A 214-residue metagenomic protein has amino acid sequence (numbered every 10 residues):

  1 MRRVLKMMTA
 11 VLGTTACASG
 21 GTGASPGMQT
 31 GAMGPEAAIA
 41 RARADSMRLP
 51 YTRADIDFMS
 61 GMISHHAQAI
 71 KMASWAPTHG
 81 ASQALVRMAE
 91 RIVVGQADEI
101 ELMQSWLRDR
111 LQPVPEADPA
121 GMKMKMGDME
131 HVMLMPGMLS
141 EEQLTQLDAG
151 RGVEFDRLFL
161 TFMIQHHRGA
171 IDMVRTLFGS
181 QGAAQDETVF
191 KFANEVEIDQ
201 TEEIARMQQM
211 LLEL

Functional and structural regions predicted by a protein language model:
M1-R2, D109: Short, intrinsically disordered low-complexity segments
R2-A10: Sec-dependent signal peptide recognition, specifically the positively charged N-region followed immediately by
T15-A16: C-terminal motif of bacterial Sec signal peptides marking the signal peptidase cleavage site
G20-L214: All-alpha RGS (Regulator of G-protein Signaling) helical domain and cognate RGS-like helical scaffolds
